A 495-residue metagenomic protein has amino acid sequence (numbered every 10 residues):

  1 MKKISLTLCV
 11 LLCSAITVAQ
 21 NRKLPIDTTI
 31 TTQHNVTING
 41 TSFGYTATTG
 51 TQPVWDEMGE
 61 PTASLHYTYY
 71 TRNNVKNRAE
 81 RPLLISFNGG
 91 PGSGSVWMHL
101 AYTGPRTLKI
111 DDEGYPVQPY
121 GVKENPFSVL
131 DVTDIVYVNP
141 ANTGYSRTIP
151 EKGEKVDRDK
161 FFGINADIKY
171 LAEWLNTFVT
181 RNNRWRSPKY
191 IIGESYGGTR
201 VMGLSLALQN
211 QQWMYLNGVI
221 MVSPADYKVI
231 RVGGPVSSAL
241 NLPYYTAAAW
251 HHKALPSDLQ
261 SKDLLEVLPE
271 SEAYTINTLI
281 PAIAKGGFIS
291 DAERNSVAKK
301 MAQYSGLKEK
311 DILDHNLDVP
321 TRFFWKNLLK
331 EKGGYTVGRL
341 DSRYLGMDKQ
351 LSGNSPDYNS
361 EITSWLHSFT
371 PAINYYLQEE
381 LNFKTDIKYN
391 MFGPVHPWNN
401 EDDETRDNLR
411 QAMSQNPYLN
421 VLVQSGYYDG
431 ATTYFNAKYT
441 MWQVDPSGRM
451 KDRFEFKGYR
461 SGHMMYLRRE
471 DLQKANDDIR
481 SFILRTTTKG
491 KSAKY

Functional and structural regions predicted by a protein language model:
Q20-L83, A101, A493: Catalytic-loop region of hydrolases
G59-K160, W442: N-terminal cap/lid subdomain of alpha/beta-hydrolase-fold enzymes
P105-K109, Q209-A302: A catalytic-pocket lid/entrance helix-loop region that shapes and gates access to the active site across common
L130-D131, P140, D159-V179: Alpha/beta-hydrolase active-site loop
R184-Y196: Alpha/beta-hydrolase fold nucleophile elbow
G203, L419, T433-Q443: Short alpha-helix in the alpha/beta-hydrolase fold that links the catalytic acid
G286-T432: Alpha/beta-hydrolase fold catalytic core
G462-D471: Catalytic histidine-centered segment of alpha/beta-hydrolase-like enzymes
